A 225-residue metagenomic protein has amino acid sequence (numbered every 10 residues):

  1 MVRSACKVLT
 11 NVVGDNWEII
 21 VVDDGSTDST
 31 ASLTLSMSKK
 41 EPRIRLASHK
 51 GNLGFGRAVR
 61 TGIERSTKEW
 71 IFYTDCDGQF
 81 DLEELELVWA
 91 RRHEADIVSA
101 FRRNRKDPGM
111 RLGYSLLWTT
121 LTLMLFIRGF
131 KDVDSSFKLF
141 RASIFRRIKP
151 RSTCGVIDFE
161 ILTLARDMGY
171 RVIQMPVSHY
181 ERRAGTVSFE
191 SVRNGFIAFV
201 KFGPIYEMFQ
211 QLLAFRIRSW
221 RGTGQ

Functional and structural regions predicted by a protein language model:
M1-T10: Short, well-formed alpha-helical segments that are part of the catalytic scaffolds of diverse glycosyltransferases
R3-S4, L33, H93, E207-Q225: Terminal low-complexity segments of carbohydrate-biosynthetic enzymes
A5, W17-V22, F209: Hydrophobic targeting segments
L9-G14, S38-I44: Short helix-capping segments at alpha-helix termini
I19-V21, L46, I97, V172: Hydrophobic/aromatic residues located in beta-strands of well-ordered beta-sheets within soluble catalytic
D23-S32, G78: A conserved acidic beta->alpha catalytic loop
R43, H49-R65, W70-Y73, Q79-G155 (+3 more regions): Acceptor/aglycone-binding surface of glycosyltransferases and processive sugar-polymer synthases
P150-T153, T163-Y180: Catalytic donor-sugar/metal-binding loop of nucleotide-sugar-dependent glycosyltransferases
